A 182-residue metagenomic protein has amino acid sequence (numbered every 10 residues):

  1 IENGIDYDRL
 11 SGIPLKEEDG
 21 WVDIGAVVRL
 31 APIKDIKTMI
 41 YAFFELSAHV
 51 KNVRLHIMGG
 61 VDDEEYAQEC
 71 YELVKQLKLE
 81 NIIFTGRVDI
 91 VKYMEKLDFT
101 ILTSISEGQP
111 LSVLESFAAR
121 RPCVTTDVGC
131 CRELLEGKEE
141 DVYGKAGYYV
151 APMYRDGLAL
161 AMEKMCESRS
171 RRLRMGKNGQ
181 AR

Functional and structural regions predicted by a protein language model:
G4: Carbohydrate-associated surface elements
A31-E45, E65-Q68, D156: A conserved mid-protein helix/loop that constitutes part of the nucleotide-sugar donor-binding site
Q68-R87: Nucleotide-activated donor-binding/catalytic signature segment of Leloir-type glycosyltransferases, i.e., the conserved
I82-M94, M153: Conserved active-site histidine-acidic residue motif and adjacent donor-binding/catalytic loop of glycosyltransferases
I105: Aromatic "clamp/platform" in nucleotide-sugar-dependent glycosyltransferases that forms part of the donor/acceptor
P122-T125, G129-E136: Short hydrophobic beta-strand element within catalytic cores of glycosyltransferases and related nucleotide-activated
G137-R155, K164-R169: Conserved acidic donor-binding segment of nucleotide-sugar-dependent glycosyltransferases
K164, R171-R182: A short, well-ordered alpha-helix in the C-terminal region of glycosyltransferases
